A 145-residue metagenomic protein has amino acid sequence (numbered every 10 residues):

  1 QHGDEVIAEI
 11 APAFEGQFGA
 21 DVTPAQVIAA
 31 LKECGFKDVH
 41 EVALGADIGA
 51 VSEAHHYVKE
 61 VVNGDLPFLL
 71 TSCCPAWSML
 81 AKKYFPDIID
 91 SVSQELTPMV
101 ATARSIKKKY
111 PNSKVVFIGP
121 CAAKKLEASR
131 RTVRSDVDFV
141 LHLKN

Functional and structural regions predicted by a protein language model:
Q1-N145: Iron-sulfur-associated redox domains of electron-transfer enzymes in respiratory and anaerobic energy metabolism
